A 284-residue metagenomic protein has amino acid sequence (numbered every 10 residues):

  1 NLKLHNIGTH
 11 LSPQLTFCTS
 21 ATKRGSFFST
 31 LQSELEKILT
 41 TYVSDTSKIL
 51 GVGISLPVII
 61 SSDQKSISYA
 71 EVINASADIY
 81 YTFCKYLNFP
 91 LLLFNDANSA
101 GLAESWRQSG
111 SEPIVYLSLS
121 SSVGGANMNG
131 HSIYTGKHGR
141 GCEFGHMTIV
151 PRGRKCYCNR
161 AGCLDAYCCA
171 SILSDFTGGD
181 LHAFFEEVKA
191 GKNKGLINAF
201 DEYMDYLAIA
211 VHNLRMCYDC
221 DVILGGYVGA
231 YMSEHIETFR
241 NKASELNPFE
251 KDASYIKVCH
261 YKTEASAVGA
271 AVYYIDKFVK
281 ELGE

Functional and structural regions predicted by a protein language model:
N1-K48, Q108, R152-K155, R160-E284: ATP-binding/phosphotransfer module of carbohydrate and carboxylate kinases, centering on a glycine-rich
L11, S66-I67, I133-Y134: Hydrophobic "anchor" residues
Q14-T40, S47-P113, E234-L246: Glycine-rich phosphate-binding loop and adjoining helix at the ATP-binding site of ATP-dependent phosphoryl-transfer
P57-I59, S120-S122, V228-G229: Short glycine-rich anion-binding loops that position phosphate/pyrophosphate groups of nucleotides and phosphorylated
S111-Y167: Glycine-rich phosphate-binding loop of actin/hexokinase-like ATP-binding domains
